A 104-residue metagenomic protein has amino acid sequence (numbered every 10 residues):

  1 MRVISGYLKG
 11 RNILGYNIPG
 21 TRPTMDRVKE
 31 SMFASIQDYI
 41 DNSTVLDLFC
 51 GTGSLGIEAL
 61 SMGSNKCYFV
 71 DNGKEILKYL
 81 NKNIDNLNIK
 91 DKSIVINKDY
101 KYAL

Functional and structural regions predicted by a protein language model:
M1-L104: Class I S-adenosyl-L-methionine-dependent methyltransferase catalytic core
